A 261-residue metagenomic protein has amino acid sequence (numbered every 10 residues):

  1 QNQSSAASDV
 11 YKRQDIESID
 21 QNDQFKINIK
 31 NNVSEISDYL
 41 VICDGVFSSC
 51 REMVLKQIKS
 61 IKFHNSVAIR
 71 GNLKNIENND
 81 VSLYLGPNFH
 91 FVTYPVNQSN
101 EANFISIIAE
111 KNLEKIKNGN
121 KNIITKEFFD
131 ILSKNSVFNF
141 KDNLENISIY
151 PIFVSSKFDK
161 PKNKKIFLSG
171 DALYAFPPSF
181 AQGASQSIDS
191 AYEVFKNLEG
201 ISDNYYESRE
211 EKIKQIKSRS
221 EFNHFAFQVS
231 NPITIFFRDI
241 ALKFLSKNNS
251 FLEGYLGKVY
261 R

Functional and structural regions predicted by a protein language model:
Q1-Y11: Single conserved hydrophobic/aromatic residue that forms the stacking wall/gate of nucleotide- or nucleobase-binding
K12-F25: A conserved short coil-to-beta-strand element within the FAD-binding core of flavoproteins
E35-V46: Short hydrophobic core segments
F47-L85, E110-K111: Central beta-strand plus flanking loop segment that forms part of the substrate or channel wall within the catalytic
E77-S148: Conserved FAD/dinucleotide-binding core of flavoprotein oxidoreductases
F138, D159, F180-Q182, K196-R261: C-terminal helical "tail/cap" subdomain of flavin- and related membrane-associated enzymes
P151-P177: FAD-binding beta-loop-beta segment adjacent to the flavin cofactor pocket
P178-S190: A conserved FAD-binding loop/helix module that cradles the flavin
